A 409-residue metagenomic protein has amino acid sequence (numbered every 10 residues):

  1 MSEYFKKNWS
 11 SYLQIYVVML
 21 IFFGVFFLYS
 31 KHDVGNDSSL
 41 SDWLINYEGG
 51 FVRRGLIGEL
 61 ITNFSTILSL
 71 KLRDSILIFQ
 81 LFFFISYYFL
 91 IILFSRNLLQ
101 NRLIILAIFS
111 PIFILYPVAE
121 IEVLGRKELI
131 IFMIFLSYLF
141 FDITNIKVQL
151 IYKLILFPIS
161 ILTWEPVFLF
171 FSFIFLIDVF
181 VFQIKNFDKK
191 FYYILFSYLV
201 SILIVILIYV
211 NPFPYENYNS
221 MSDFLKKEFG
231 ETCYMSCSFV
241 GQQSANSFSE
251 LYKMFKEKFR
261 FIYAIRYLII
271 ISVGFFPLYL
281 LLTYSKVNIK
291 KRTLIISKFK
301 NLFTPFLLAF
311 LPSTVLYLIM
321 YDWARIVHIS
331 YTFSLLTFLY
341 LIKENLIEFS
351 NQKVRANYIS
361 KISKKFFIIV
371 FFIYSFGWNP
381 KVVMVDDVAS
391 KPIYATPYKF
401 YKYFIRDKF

Functional and structural regions predicted by a protein language model:
F22-K31, Y193-T283: Membrane-lumen/periplasm interface segments of specific transmembrane helices in polyprenyl phosphate-linked
G55, I105-M133: Aromatic- and kink-enriched transmembrane "portal" helix at the membrane-lumen/periplasm boundary that abuts
I78-N101, S137: Transmembrane-helix motifs of polytopic, lipid-linked glycan transferases
Y116-K127, A264-I342: Membrane-water interface signatures at transmembrane helix termini and the short loops that connect adjacent helices
F135-I151, I184: Membrane-interface transmembrane helices that cradle and orient dolichyl/undecaprenyl
Q149-I151, I194-L199, I347-W378: Signature aromatic-anchored transmembrane alpha helix within multi-pass, membrane-resident enzymes that catalyze glycan
L150-L176, T314: Membrane-interface alpha helices of multi-pass inner-membrane proteins
F171-L199: Perimembrane helix-loop-helix junctions
